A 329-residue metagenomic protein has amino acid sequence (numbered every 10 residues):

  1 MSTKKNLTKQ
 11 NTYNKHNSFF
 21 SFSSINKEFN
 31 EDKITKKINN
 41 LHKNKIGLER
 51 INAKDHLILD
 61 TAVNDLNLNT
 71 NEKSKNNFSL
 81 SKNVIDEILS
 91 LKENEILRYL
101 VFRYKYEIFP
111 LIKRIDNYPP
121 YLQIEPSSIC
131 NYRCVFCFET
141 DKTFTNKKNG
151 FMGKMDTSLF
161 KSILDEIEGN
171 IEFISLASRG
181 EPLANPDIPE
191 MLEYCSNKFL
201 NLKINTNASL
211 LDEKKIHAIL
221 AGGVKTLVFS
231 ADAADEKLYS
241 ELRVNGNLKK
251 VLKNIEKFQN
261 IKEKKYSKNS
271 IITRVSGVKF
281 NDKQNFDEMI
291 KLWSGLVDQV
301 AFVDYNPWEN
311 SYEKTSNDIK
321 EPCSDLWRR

Functional and structural regions predicted by a protein language model:
S2-T61, D65-K73, E125, N146 (+6 more regions): Radical SAM enzyme [4Fe-4S]-AdoMet core and its adjacent flexible, acidic and glycine-rich loops/tails across
K37, H42-T226, E241: Conserved alpha-helical substructure of the radical SAM core
